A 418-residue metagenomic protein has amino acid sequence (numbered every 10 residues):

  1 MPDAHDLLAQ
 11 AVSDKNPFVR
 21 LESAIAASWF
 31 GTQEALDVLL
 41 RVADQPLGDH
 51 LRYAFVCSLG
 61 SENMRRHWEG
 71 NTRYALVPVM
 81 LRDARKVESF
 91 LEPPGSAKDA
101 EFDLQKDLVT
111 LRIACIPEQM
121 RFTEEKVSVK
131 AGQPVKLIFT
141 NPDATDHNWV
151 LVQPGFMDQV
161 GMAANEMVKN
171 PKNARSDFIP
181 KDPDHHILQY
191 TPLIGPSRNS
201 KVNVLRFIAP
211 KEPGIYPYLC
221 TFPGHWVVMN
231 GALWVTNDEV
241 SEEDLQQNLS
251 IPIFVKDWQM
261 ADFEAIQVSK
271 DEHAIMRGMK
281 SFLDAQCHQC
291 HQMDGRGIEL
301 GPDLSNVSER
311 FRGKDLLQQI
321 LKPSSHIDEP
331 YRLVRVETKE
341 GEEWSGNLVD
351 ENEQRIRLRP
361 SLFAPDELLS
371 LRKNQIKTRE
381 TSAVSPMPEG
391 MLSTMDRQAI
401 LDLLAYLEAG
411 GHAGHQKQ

Functional and structural regions predicted by a protein language model:
M1-S13, T32-A43, N63-Y74: Amphipathic alpha-helical scaffolding segments comprising HEAT/armadillo-like alpha-solenoid repeats
D49, G155-K169, R296-L321, R332-T381: Gly/Gly-Pro-rich "capping" loops immediately C-terminal to redox-active cysteine motifs in periplasmic/lumenal
E92-K98, I215, V227-H273, Y406-Q418: Post-cleavage N-terminal segment of exported redox proteins
Q105-P134: N-terminal edge beta-strand
K126-L151, K201-C220: Beta-strand cores of secreted/periplasmic/IMS beta-sandwich domains, seen most often in copper-related folds
K181-I253: Extracellular/periplasmic metallocenter environments
P223, G278, D284-D294, L304 (+1 more regions): The canonical Cys-X-X-Cys-His
N248-L283, I298-P302, F311-D315, K339-E342 (+2 more regions): Electrostatic cytochrome c docking/interface patches
